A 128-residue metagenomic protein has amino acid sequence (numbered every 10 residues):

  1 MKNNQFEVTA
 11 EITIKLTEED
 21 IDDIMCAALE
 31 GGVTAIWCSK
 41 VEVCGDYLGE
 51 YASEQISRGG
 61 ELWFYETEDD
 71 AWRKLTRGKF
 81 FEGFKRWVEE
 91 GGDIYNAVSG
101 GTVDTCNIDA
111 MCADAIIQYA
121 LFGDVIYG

Functional and structural regions predicted by a protein language model:
M1-T67: Long, contiguous N-terminal structural blocks used for assembly/anchoring
N4-E7, Y95-G100, N107: Generic signal for short, ordered secondary-structure residues within or immediately flanking folded domains
I12-D20, I24, Y47, A71 (+3 more regions): Alpha-helix boundary/N-cap detector
A27-G31, A35, S39, E54 (+5 more regions): Surface-exposed polar/charged interaction patches
I56-G59, F64-G101: Acidic, low-complexity, intrinsically disordered interaction modules
T105-Y127: Short, compact, well-ordered microdomains
